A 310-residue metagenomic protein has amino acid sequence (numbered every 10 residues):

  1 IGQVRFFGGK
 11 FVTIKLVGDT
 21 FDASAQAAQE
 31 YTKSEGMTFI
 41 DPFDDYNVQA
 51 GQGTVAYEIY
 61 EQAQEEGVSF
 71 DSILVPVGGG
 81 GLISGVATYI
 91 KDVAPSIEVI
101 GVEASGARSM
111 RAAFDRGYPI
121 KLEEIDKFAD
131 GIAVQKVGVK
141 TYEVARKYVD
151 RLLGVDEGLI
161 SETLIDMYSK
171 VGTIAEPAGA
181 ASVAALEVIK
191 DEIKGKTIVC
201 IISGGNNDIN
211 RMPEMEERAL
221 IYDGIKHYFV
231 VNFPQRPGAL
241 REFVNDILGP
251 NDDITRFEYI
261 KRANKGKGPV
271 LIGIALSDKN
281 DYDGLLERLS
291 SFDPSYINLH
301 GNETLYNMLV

Functional and structural regions predicted by a protein language model:
I1, P76-A87, A107-R111, A178-L186 (+2 more regions): Short glycine/serine/threonine-rich phosphate/pyrophosphate-binding segments that cradle anionic phosphate groups
I1-S72, E103-I160: Small/polar-residue-rich loop-to-helix segments that shape phosphate-bearing ligand pockets
V4, I40, I59, I73-L74 (+9 more regions): Buried hydrophobic positions in well-ordered alpha/beta secondary-structure cores of metabolic enzymes
F11-T13, S96-E98, T197, D253: Residues at the starts of beta-strands that form the adenosine-phosphate
I59-D92: Glycine-rich ThDP/TPP pyrophosphate-binding loop and its adjacent helix/strand module within ThDP-dependent enzymes
G138-G195: Active-site-adjacent helical/loop segments in soluble small-molecule enzymes
T197-S203, H227: Helical hairpin unit composed of two closely spaced alpha helices linked by a short loop
I209-V310: A conserved regulatory-domain signal marking ACT and ACT-like small-molecule sensing domains and adjacent regulatory
